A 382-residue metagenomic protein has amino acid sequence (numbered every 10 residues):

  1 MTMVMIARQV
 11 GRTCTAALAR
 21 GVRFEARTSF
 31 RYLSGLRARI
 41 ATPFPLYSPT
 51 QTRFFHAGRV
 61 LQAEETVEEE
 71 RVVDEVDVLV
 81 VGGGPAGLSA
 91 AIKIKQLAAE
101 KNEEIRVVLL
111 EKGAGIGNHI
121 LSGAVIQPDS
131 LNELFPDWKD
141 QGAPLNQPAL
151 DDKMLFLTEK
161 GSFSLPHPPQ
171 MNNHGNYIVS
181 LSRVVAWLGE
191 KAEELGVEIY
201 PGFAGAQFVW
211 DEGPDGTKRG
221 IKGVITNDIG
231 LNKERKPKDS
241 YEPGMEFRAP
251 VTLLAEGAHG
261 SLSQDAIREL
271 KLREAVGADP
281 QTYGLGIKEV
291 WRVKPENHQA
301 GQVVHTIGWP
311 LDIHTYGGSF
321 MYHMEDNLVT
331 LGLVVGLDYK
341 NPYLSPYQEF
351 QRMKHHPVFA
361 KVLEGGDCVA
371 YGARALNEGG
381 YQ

Functional and structural regions predicted by a protein language model:
M1-E68: N-terminal mitochondrial targeting presequence
G58-E75, R235-G244: A short, basic/flexible loop-to-alpha-helix module at the beginning of a structural domain
V76-R106: N-terminal Rossmann-like FAD-binding beta1-loop-alpha1 element of flavoenzymes
A86, G115, H259: Conserved Rossmann-like nucleotide-cofactor binding loop
E104, K112-E159: N-terminal FAD cofactor-binding segment of flavoenzymes
S162-L181, E190, G223-I225, V334-G336: Helix-loop-beta segment of a Rossmann-like dinucleotide-binding subdomain
E193-V358: Predominantly flavin-linked oxidoreductase catalytic cores and closely associated redox partners
R374-Q382: FAD-binding beta-loop-beta segment adjacent to the flavin cofactor pocket
